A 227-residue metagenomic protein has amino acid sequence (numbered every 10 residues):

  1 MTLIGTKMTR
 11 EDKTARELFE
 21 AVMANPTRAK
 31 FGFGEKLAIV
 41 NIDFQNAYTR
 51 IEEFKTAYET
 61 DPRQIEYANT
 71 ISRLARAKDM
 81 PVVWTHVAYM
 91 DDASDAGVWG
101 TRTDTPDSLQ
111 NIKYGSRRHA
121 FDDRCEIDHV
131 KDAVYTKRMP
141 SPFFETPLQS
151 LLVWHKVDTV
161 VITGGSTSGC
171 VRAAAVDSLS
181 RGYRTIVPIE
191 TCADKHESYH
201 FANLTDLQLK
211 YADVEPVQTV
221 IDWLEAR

Functional and structural regions predicted by a protein language model:
M1-A38, R73-K78, D104-R227: Active-site-adjacent betaalpha module
R10-R16, T49-D61: Acidic/histidine-rich helix-loop elements that form or flank divalent-metal/phosphate-binding sites at the catalytic
E35, E53-A75, D79-V87: A short alpha/beta connector and helix-capping loop motif
A38-Y48: Acidic-leg catalytic submotif of subtilisin-like serine proteases
F44, M80, V87-Y89, E190: Active-site loop/turn elements of alpha/beta-hydrolase fold enzymes, especially the short glycine-/histidine-rich
A47-I51, D92-S94, E197: Short acidic/His/Gly/Ser-rich catalytic and metal-binding motifs that mark active-site loops of diverse hydrolases
A93-D107: Aromatic- and acidic-residue-enriched segments that line the glycan-binding/catalytic groove of carbohydrate-active
